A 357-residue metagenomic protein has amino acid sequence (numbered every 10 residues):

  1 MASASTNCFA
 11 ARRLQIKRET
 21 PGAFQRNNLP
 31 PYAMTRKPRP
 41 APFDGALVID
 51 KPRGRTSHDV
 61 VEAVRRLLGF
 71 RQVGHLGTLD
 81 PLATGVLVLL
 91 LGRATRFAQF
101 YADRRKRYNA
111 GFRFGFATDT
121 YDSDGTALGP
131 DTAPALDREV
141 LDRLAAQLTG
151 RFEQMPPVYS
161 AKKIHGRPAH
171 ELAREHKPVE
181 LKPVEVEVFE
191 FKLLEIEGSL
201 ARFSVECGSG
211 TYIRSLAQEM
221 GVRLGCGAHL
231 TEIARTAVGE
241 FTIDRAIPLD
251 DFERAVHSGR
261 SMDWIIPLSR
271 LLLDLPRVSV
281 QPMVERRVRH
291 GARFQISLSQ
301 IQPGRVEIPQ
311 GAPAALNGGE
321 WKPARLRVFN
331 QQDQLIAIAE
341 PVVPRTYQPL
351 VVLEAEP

Functional and structural regions predicted by a protein language model:
S3-S5: Intrinsically disordered, low-complexity segments enriched in small polar residues
R18, R26: Cationic, low-complexity basic patches in intrinsically disordered or flexible, solvent-exposed regions
N28-P52, H58-H75, L79, A83 (+3 more regions): Accessory RNA 3′-end/elbow-binding domains used by RNA modification enzymes
N28-S209, I213-I247: Catalytic cores of RNA-modifying enzymes
